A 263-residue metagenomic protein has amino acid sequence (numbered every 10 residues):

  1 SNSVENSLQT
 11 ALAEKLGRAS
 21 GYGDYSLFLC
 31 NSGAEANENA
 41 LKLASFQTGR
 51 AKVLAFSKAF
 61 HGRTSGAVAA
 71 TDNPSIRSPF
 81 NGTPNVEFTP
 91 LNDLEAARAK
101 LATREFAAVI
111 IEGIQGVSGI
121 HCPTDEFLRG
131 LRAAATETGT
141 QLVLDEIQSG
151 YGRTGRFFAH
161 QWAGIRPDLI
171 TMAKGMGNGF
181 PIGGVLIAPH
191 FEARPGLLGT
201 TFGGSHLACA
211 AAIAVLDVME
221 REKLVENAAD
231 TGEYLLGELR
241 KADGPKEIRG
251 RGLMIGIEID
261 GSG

Functional and structural regions predicted by a protein language model:
S1-G263: Conserved N-terminal phosphate-binding loop of PLP-dependent enzymes in the Aspartate aminotransferase
